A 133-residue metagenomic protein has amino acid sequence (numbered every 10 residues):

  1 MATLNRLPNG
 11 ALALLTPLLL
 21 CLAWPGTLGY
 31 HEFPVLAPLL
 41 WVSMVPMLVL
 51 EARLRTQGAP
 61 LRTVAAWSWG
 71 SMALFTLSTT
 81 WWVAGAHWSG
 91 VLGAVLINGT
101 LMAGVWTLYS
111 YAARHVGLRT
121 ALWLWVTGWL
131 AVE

Functional and structural regions predicted by a protein language model:
A2-E133: Membrane-embedded alpha-helical bundles of multi-pass enzymes that act on lipidic or dolichyl-linked glycan substrates
